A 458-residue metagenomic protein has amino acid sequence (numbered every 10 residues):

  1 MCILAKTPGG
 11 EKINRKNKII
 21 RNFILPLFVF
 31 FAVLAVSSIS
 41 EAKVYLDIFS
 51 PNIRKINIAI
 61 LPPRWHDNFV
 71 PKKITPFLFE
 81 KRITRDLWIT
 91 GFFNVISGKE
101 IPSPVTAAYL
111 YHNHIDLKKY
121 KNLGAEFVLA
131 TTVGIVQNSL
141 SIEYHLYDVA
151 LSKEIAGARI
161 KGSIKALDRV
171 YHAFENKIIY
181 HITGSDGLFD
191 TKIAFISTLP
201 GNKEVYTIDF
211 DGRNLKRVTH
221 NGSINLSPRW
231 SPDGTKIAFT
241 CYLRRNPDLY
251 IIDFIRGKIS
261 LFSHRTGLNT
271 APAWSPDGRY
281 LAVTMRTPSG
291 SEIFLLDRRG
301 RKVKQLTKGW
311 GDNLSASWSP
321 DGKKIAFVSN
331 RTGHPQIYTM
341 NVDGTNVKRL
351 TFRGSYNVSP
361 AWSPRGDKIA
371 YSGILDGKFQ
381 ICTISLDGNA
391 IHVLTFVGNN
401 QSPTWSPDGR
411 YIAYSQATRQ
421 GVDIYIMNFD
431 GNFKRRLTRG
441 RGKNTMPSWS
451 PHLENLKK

Functional and structural regions predicted by a protein language model:
V44, A108-K177: Amphipathic beta-strand/beta-sheet edge segments enriched in Tyr/Trp
D47-I115, L129: Short beta-strand->alpha-helix linker/helix-N-cap micro-motif that forms a surface specificity/interaction loop
S103, D209-L226, I252-T270, L296-D312 (+3 more regions): Multi-bladed beta-propeller domains
S139-S141, G201-Y206, N246-Y250, G290-F294 (+3 more regions): Structural motif
I193, G234-I237, G278-L281, G322-A326 (+3 more regions): Hydrophobic beta-strand positions that form the internal "hydrophobic ladder" of WD40/Gbeta-like beta-propeller blades
